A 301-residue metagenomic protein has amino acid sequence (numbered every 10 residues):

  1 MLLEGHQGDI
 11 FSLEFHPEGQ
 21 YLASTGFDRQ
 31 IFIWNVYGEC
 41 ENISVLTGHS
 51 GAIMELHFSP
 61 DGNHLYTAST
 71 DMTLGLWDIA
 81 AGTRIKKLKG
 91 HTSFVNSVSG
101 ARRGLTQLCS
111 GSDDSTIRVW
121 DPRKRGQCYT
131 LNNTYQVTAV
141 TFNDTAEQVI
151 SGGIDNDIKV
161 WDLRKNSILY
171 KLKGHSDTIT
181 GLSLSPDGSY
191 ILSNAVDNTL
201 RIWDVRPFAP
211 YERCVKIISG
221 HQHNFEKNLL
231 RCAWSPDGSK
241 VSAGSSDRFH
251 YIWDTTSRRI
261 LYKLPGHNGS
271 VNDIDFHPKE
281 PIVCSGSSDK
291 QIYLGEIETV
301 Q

Functional and structural regions predicted by a protein language model:
M1-Q7, V215: A short helix->beta-strand "capping" segment at the edge of beta-propeller domains
L13-G19, H57-G62, S99-L105, T141-E147 (+4 more regions): Loop/turn segments within WD40 beta-propeller blades
S24-D28, T67-D71, S110-D114, P122 (+4 more regions): Conserved strand-to-loop turn within each blade of WD40 beta-propeller repeats
I33-E55, S59-N63, T73-S97, A101-Q107 (+7 more regions): Per-blade loop-tip surfaces of WD-repeat and WD-like beta-propellers in eukaryotic adaptors/scaffolds
Y190-P207: C-terminal amphipathic alpha-helical segment
H223-I252: Loop/turn-rich, solvent-exposed surfaces of beta-rich toroidal or solenoidal domains
D275-Q301: Blade-level signature of beta-propeller repeat domains, shared across WD40, Kelch, NHL, RCC1 and BNR/Asp-box propellers
